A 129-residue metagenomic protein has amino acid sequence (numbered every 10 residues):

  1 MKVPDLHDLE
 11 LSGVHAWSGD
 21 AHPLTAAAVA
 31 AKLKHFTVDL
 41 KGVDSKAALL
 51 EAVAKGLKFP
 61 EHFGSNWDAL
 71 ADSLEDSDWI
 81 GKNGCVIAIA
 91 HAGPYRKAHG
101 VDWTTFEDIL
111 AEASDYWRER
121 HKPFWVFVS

Functional and structural regions predicted by a protein language model:
M1-S129: Positively charged, polar, low-complexity stretches
